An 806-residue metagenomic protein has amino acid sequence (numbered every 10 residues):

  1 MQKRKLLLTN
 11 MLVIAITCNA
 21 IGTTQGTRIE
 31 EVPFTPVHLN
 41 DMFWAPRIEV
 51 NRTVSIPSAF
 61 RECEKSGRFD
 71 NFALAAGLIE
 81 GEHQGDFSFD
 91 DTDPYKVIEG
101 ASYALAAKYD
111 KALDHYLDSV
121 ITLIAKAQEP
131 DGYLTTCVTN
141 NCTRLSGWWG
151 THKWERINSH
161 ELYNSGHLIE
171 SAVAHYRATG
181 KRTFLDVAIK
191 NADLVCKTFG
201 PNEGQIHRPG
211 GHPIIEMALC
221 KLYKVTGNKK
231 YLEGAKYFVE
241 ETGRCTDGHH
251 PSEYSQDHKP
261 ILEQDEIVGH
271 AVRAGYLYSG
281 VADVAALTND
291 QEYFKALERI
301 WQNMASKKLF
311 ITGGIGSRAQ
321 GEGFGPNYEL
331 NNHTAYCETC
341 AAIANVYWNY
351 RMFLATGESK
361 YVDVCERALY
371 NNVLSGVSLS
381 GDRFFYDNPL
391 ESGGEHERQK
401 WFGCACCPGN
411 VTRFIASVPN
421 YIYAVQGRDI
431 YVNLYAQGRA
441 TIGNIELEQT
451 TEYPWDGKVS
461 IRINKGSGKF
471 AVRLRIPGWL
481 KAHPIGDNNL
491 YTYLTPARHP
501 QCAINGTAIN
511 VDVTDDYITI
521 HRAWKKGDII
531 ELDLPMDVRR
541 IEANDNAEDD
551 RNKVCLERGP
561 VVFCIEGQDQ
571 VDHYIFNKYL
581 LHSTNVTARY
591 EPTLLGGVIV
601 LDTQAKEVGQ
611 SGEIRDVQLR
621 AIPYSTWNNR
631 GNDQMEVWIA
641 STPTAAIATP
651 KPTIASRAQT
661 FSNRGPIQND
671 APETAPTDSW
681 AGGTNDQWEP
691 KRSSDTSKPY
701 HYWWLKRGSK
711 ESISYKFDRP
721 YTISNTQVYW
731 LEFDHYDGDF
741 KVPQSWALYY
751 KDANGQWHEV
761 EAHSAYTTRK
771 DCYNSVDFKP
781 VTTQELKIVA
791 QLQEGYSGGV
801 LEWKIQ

Functional and structural regions predicted by a protein language model:
M1-Q25: Bacterial Sec-dependent N-terminal signal peptides
T23-K111, H115, S146-A178, P213-K230 (+3 more regions): Aromatic (Trp/Tyr) and acidic
L113-Y133, E233-K236, E240, E292-A305: Carboxylate/His-rich catalytic cores and anion/metal-binding grooves
Y163, I485-Y493, R498-I504, Y736-N754: Short, surface-exposed beta-strand/strand-loop-strand elements in extracellular ectodomains
V187-Y276: Hydrophobic, small-residue-rich alpha-helical packing segments that form membrane-like cores
A235, L297, D363-N371, G376-I463 (+9 more regions): C-terminal beta-rich recognition modules with glycine/proline-rich loops and embedded aromatic residues
V472, I476, G527-V538, F717: Short, hydrophobic/aromatic-enriched beta-strand segments in well-ordered soluble domains
T649-K651, S694-E761, T767-Q806: Aromatic, loop-rich ligand-recognition surfaces of beta-strand-rich domains
